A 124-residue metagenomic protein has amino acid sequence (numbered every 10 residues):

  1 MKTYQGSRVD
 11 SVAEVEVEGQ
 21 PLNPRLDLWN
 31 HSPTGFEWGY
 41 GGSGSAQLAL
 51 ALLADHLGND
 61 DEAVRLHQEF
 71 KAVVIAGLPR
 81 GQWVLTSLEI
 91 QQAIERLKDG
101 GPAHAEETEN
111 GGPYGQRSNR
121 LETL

Functional and structural regions predicted by a protein language model:
M1-K2: Long, low-hydrophobicity ectodomains and other hydrophilic envelope-associated domains
Q5-S7: Short, extreme N-terminal segment that most often corresponds to the first beta-strand
V9-E69: Amphipathic alpha-helical packing elements
G58-D60, V64-G100: Short, compact, well-ordered microdomains
W83-L124: C-terminal charged interaction modules
